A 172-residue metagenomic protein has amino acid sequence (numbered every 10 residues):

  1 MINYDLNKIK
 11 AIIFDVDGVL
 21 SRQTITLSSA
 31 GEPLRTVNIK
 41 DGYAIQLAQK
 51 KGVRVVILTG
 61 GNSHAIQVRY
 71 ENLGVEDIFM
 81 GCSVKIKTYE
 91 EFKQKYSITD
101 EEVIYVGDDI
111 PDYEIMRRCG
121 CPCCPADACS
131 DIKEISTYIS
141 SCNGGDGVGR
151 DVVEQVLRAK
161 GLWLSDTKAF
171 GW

Functional and structural regions predicted by a protein language model:
M1-V16, L162-W172: Non-catalytic pre-domain segments flanking phosphatase-related domains
N7-T24, M116, G149: Asp-based phosphoryl-transfer active-site loop
K8-K10, V53, E101-E102: Short coil/turn segments at beta-strand junctions that form active-site/ligand-binding loops
V16, G60-G61, C82, A126-C129: Short secondary-structure boundary segments
L20-T36, D77, I98: Metal-dependent phosphoesterase signature
L34, N72-L73, D77-F79, I86-W172: Mg2+-dependent phosphoryl-transfer enzymes with acidic/Ser/Thr/Gly-rich catalytic loops
R35-K51, S83-E90: Short, acidic loop-to-helix structural element flanking the phosphoryl-transfer center in phosphate-processing enzymes
I45-R69, M80: Substrate-recognition element of Asp-dependent hydrolases with the DxDx(T/V) motif
